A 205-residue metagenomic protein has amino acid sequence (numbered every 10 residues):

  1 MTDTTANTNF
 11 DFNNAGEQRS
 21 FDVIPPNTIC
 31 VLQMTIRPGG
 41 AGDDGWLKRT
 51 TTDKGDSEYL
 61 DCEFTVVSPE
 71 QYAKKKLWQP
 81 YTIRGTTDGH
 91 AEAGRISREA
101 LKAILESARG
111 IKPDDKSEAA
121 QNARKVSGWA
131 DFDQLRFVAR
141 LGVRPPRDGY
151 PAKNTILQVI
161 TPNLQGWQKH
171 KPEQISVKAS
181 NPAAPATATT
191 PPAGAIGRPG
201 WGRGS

Functional and structural regions predicted by a protein language model:
M1-S205: Short beta-rich binding modules
